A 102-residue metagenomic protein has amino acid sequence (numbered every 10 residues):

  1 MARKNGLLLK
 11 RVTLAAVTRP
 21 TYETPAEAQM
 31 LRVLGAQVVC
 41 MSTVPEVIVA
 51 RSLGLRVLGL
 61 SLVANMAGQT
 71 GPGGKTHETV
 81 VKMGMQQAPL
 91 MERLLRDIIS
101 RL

Functional and structural regions predicted by a protein language model:
M1-M66, G71, E78-L102: Glycine-rich phosphate- or other oxyanion-binding loops that anchor nucleotides, phosphorylated ligands
